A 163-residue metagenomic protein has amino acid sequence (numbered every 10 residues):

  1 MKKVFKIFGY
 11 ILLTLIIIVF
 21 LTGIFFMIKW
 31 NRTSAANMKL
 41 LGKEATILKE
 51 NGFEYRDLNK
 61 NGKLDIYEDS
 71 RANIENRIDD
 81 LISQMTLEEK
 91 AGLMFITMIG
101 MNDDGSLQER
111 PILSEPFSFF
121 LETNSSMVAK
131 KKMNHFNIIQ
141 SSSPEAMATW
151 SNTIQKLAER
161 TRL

Functional and structural regions predicted by a protein language model:
M1-I18: N-terminal Sec-pathway targeting helices
L15-M27: Hydrophobic alpha-helical membrane-insertion segments, chiefly the h-region of N-terminal signal peptides
I24-L163: N-terminal beta-rich core of secreted/periplasmic extracellular enzymes
